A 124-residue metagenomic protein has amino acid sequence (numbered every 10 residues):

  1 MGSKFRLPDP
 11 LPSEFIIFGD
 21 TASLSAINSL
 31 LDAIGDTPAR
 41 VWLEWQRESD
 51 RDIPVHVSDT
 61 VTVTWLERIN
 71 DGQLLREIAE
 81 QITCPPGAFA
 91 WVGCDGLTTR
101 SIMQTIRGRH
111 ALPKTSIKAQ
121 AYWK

Functional and structural regions predicted by a protein language model:
M1-K124: Extended, composition-driven regions rather than compact fold-specific motifs
